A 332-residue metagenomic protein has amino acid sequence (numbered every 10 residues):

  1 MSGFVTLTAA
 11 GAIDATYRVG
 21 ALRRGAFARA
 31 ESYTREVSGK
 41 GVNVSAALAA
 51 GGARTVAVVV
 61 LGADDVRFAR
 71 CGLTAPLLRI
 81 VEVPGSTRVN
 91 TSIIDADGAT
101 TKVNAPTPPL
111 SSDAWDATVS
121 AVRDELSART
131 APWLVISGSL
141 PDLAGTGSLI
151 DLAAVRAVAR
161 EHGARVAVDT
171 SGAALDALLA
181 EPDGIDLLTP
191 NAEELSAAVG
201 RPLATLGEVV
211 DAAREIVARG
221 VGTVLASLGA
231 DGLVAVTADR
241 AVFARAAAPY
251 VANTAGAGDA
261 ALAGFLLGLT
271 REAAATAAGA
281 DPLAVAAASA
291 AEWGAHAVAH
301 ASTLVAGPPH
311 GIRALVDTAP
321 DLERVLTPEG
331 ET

Functional and structural regions predicted by a protein language model:
M1-G25: Positively charged, low-complexity intrinsically disordered leader regions
A28-R88: Substrate-binding N-lobe of the ribokinase-like
A46, V89-I93, G232-V236: Short beta-strand scaffold segments in enzyme catalytic cores
A49, R156, R160, T270: Gly/Ala-rich phosphate-binding loop of Rossmann-like dinucleotide-binding domains, activating on the conserved
E82, S92-T130: Conserved phosphate-binding/catalytic loop of the ribokinase/pfkB sugar-kinase fold
E125-G145: Short acidic, glycine-rich surface-loop motifs adjacent to enzyme active sites
I150-V166, T170-D239: Conserved phosphate/ATP/ADP-binding segment of small-molecule kinases
G207-T332: Conserved phosphate-binding/catalytic region of the ribokinase-like
